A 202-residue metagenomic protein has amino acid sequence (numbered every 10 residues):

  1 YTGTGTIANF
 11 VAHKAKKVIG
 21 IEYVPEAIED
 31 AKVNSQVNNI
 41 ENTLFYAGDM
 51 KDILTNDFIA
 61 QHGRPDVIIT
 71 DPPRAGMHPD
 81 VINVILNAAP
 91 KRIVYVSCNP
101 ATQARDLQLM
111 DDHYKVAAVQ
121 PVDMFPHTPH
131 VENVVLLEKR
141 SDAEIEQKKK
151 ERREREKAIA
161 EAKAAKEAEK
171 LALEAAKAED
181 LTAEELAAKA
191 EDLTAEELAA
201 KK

Functional and structural regions predicted by a protein language model:
Y1-E174: Rossmann-like S-adenosyl-L-methionine
A168, A172, K177-A200: Long, intrinsically disordered low-complexity tandem-repeat segments
